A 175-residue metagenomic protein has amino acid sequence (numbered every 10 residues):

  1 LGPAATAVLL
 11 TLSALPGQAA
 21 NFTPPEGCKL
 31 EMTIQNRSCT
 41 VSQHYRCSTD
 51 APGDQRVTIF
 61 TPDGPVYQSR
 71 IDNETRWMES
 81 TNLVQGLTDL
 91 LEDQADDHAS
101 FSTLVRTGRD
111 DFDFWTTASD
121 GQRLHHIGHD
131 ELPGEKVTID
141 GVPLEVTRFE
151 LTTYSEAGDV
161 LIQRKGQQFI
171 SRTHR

Functional and structural regions predicted by a protein language model:
L1-A5: Bacterial N-terminal signal peptides that target proteins for export
A14-P16: N-terminal signal peptide c-region/cleavage motif recognized by signal peptidases
Q18-P62, A99-D120: N-terminal cleavable signal peptides for secretion/export
S42, G64-Y67, L124-E131, V160-G166: Short, surface-exposed coil-to-beta transition loops
Y45, I127-V137, L151, K165-I170: Hydrophobic/aromatic beta-strand elements that line small-molecule binding cavities or substrate pockets in beta-rich
T49-T107: An acidic-aromatic
L83-E145: Surface-exposed, polar helix/loop patches in the mature regions of secreted/periplasmic/lumenal proteins that form
D140-R175: Extended soluble regions of mature proteins
